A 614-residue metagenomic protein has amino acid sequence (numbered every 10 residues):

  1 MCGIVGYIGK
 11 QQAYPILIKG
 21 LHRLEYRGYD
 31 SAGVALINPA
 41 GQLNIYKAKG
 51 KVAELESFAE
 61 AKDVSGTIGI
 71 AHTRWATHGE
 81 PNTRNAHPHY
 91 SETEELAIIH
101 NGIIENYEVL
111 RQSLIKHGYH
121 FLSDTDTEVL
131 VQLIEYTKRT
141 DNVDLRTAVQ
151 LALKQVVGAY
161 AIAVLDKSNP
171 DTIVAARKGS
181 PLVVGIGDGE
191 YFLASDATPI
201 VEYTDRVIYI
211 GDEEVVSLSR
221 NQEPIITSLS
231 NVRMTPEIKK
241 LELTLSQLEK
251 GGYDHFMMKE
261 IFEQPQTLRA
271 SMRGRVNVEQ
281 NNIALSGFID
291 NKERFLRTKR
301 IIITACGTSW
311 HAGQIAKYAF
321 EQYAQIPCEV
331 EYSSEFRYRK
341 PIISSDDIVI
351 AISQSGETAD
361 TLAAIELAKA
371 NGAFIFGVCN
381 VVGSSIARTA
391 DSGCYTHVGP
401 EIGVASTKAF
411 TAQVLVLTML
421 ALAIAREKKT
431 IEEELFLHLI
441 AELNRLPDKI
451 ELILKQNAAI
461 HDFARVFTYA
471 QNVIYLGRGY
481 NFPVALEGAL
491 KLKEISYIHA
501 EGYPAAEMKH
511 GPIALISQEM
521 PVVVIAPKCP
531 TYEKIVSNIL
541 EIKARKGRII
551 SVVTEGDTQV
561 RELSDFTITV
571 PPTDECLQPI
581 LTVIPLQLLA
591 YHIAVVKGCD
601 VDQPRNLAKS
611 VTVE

Functional and structural regions predicted by a protein language model:
M1-K250, D254, Q266-R300, Y338 (+4 more regions): Conserved short alpha-helical segments that host acidic/polar catalytic motifs at enzyme active sites
I4, I98, V164, A175 (+6 more regions): Structural beta-sheet core signal
T67, A71-R84, E279-K292, A316-I352 (+2 more regions): Glycine-rich oxoanion-binding loops at beta->alpha junctions
P88-Y90, L165, V174-A175, V207-I208 (+13 more regions): Replace "in large, NTP-powered and nucleic-acid-processing enzymes" with "in large, NTP-powered factors and other
M257, R548, R561-L563, T573-E614: Generic C-terminus detector
Q264-L268, M272-I302, S392-P521, A594-E614: Active-site phosphate/pyrophosphate-binding segments
L296-H438, E442-R445, I525-V570, L589 (+1 more regions): Glycine-rich phosphate-binding loops that contact phosphosugars or nucleotide phosphates
